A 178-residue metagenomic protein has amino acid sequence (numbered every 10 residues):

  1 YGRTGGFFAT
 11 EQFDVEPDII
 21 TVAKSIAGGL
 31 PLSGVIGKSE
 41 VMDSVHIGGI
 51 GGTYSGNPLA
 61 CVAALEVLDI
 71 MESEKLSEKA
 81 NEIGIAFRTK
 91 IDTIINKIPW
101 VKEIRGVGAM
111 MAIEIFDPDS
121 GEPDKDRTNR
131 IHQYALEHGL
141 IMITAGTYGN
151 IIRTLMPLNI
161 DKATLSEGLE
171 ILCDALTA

Functional and structural regions predicted by a protein language model:
Y1-A178: Conserved N-terminal phosphate-binding loop of PLP-dependent enzymes in the Aspartate aminotransferase
